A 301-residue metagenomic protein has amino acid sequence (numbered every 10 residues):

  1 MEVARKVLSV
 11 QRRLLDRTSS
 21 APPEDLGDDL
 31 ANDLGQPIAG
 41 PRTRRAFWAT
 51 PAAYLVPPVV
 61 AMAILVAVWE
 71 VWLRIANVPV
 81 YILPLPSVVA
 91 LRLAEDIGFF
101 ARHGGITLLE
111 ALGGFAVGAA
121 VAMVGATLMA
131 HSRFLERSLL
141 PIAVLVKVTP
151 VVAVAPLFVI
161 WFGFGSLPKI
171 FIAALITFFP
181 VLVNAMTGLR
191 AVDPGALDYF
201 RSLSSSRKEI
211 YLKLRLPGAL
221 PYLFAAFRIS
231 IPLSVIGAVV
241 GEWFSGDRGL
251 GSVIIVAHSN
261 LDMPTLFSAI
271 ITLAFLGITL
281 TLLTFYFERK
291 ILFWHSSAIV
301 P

Functional and structural regions predicted by a protein language model:
M1-A61, L282-P301: Transmembrane alpha-helical segments of polytopic membrane transport and secretion proteins
P37-I38, T43-W48, R74-A119: Periplasmic/extracellular loop-to-transmembrane helix junction in inner-membrane transport proteins
V59-W72, L108, L112, A116-L128 (+5 more regions): Generic alpha-helical transmembrane segments of integral inner-membrane proteins, especially permease/transport modules
G114-A143, I160: Transmembrane-helix boundary motif in ABC transporter permease subunits
R133, P221, F267-P301: C-terminal transmembrane helix and the adjacent membrane-cytosol boundary/short C-terminal tail of inner/organellar
V144-P180, T187-G188: Generic hydrophobic transmembrane alpha-helix motif, especially the helices
F171-L175, K208-G241, T272-L273, L280 (+1 more regions): Transmembrane alpha-helices
V181-I229, L250, I254: Short cytoplasmic-facing helical segments at TM-TM junctions of multi-pass membrane proteins
